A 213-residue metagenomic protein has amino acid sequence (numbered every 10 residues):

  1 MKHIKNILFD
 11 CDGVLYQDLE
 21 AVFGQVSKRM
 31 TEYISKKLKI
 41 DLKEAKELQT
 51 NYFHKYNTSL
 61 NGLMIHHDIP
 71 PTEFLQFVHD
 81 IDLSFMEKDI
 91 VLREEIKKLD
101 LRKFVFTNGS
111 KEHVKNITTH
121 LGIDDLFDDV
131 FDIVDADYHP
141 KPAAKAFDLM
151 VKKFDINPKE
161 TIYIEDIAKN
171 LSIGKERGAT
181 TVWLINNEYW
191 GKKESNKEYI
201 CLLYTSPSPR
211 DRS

Functional and structural regions predicted by a protein language model:
K2-R93, S110-E112: N-terminal helical cap/lid subdomain that shapes the substrate entry/recognition surface in HAD-like hydrolases
E95-L101: A short, Lys/Arg-enriched amphipathic alpha-helix followed by its capping loop at the start of a domain
L101-V105, K159-T161: Short active-site oxyanion
T107-G109, S208: Conserved phosphate-coupling serine/threonine residues in phosphotransfer and NTP-handling enzymes
S110-I162, A168, K192-K193: Substrate-recognition "cap/lid" segment bordering the active-site pocket of phosphatases
I162-L202: Acidic, Mg2+-coordinating phosphoryl-transfer loop and its flanking beta/alpha structural elements, shared across
Y204-S213: Single conserved hydrophobic/aromatic residue that forms the stacking wall/gate of nucleotide- or nucleobase-binding
